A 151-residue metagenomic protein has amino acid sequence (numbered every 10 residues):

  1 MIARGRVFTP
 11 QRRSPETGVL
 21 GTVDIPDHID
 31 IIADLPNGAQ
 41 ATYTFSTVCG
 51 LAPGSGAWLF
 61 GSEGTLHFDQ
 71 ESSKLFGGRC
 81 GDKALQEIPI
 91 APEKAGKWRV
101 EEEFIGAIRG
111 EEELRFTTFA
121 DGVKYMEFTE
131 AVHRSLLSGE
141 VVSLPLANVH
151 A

Functional and structural regions predicted by a protein language model:
M1-Q40, S46-L51, A120: Rossmann-like dinucleotide-binding domain that binds NAD(P)(H)
I25-D27, P53, F60, F128: Residues that act as N-cap/strand-start positions at coil-to-secondary-structure junctions
P36, G106-A151: C-terminal helix-rich "cap/oligomerization" subdomain common to oxidoreductases
N37-A39, S62-T65, D82-A84, E113 (+1 more regions): Short acidic/polar mixed-charge low-complexity motifs
C49-A52, L75-G78, G96, A151: A short local loop/turn or secondary-structure capping micro-motif enriched for an aromatic residue
A57, S72-G81: Short polybasic amphipathic segments
Q86-I90, V142-L144: Generic detection of short hydrophobic beta-strand segments and adjacent strand-loop junctions
A91-E102, T117, K124: Active-site loop of classical SDR/Rossmann-like NAD(P)-dependent oxidoreductases, centered on the catalytic Tyr-X3-Lys
